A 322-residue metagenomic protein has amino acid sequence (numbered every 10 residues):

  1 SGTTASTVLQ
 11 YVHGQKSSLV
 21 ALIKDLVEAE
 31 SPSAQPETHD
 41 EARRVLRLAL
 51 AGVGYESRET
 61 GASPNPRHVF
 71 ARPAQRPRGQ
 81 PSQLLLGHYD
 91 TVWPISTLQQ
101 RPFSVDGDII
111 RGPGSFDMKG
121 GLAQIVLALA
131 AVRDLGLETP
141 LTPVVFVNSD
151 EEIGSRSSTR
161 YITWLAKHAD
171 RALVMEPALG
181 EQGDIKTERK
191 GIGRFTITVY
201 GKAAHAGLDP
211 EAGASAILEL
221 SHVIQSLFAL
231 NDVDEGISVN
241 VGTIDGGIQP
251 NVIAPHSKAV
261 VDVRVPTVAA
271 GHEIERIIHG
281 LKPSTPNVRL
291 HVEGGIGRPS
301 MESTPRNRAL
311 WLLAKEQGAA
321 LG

Functional and structural regions predicted by a protein language model:
S1-T7, G14, A21, S31-P32 (+7 more regions): Metal-dependent amide/peptide-bond hydrolase catalytic core, centered on the "pita-bread" metallohydrolase fold
G2-P113, D134-T139: Acidic/His- and Gly-rich active-site-bordering loop/insert found across diverse amide/peptide-bond hydrolases
D25, L127-D134, H222-F228: Short glycine/serine- and small hydrophobic-enriched flexible loop segments
R67, R76-Q80, G191, V252-S257: A short, glycine/Asx- and small/polar-enriched loop/turn that sits immediately N-terminal to a beta-strand
S82-L84, I110, D170-V174, T196: Short glycine-aspartate micro-motif
L84, V144-F146, H291: A structural signal for isolated positions on well-ordered beta-strands in alpha/beta enzyme cores
W93, I109-A123, H205: Glycine/serine-rich anion-binding loops at beta->alpha junctions that coordinate negatively charged ligand groups
M118-E188, D232: Acidic/histidine-rich catalytic neighborhood of metal-dependent amide-processing enzymes
